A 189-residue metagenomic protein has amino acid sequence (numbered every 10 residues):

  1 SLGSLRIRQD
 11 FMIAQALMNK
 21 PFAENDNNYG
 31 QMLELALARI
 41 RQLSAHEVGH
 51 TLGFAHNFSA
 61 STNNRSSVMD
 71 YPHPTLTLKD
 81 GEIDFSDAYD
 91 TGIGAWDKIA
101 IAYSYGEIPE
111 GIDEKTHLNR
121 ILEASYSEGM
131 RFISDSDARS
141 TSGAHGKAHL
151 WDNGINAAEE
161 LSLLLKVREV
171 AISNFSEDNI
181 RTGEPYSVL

Functional and structural regions predicted by a protein language model:
S1-T51, L76-L78: Metzincin-family zinc-dependent endopeptidase catalytic domain
S4-R6, H56-F58, H73: Short, flexible loop/turn elements at secondary-structure junctions
G30-Q31, L35, S61-L189: Conserved catalytic/binding loops enriched for acidic/polar residues
V48-T62: Catalytic Zn2+-binding segment of zinc metalloproteases
